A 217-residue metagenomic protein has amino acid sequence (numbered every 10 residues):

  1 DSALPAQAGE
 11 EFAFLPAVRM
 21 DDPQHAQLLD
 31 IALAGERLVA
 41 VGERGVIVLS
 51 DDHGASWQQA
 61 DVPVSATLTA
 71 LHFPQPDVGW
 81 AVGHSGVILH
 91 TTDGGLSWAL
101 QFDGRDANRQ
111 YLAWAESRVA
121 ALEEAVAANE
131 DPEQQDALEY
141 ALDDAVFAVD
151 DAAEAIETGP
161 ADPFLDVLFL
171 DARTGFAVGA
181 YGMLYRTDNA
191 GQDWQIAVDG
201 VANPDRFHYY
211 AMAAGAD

Functional and structural regions predicted by a protein language model:
D1-D217: Residue-level hotspots at or immediately adjacent to binding/recognition sites across diverse folds
